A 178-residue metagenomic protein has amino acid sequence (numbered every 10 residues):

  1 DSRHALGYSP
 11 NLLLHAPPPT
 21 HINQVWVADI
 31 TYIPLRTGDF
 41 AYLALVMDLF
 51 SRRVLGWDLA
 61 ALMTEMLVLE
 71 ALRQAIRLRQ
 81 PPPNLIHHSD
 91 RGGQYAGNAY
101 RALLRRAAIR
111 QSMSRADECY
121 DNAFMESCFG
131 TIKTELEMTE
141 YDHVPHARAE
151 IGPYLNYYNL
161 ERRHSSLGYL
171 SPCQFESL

Functional and structural regions predicted by a protein language model:
D1-L178: Charged DNA-binding/catalytic regions of mobile-element recombinases
